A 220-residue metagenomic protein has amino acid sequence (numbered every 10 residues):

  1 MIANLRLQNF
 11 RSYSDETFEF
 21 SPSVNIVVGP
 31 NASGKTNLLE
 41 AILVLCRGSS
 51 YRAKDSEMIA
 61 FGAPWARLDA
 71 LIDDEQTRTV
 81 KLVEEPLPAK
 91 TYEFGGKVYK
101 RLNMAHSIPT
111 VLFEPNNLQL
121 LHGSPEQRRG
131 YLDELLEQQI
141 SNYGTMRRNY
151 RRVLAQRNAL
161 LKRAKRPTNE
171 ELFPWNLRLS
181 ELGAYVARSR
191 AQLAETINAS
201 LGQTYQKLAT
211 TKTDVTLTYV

Functional and structural regions predicted by a protein language model:
M1-L43: Pre-Walker A-like glycine/lysine-rich segment at the N-terminus of P-loop NTPase domains
R6, D69-L71, T218: Residue-level recognition of well-ordered beta-strand positions that form the cores of beta-sheet-rich folds across
E16-F18, Q76-V80, V215: Short beta-strand segments
S21, V83, T218-V220: A structural detector for beta-sheet-dominated domains
I42, C46-S49, L161: Short amphipathic alpha-helical segments enriched in hydrophobics
C46-Q127, Y131-Y143, N198-Q206: Nucleotide-state sensing region of NTPase/ATPase domains
Q119-T211, V215-V220: An accessory alpha-helical subdomain
